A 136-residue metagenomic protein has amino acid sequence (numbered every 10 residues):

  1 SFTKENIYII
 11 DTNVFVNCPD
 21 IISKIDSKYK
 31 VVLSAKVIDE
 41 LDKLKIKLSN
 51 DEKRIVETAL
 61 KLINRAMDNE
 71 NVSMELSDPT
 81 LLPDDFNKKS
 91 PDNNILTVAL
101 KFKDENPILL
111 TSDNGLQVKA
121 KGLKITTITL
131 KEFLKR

Functional and structural regions predicted by a protein language model:
F2-I108, N114-R136: Active-site-proximal, substrate-binding regions of enzyme catalytic domains and RNA-binding/basic surfaces
